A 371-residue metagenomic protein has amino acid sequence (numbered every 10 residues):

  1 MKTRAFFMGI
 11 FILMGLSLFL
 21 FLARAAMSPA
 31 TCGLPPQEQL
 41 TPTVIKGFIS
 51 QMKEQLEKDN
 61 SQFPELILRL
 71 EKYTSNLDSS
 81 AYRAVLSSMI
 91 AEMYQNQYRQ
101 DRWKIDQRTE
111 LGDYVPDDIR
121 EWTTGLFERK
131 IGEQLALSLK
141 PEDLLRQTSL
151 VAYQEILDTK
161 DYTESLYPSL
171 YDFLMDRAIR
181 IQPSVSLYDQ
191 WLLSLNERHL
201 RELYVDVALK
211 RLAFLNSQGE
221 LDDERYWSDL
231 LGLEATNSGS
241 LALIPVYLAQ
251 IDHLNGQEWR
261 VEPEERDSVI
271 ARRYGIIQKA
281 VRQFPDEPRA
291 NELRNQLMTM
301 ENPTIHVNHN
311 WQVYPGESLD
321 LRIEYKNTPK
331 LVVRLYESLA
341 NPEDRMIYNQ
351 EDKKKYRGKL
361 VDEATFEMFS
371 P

Functional and structural regions predicted by a protein language model:
M1-T3: N-terminal secretory signal peptides that target proteins for export/translocation
A5-M8, L13-P371: N-terminal, cleavable Sec-dependent signal peptides of secreted/periplasmic/extracellular proteins
